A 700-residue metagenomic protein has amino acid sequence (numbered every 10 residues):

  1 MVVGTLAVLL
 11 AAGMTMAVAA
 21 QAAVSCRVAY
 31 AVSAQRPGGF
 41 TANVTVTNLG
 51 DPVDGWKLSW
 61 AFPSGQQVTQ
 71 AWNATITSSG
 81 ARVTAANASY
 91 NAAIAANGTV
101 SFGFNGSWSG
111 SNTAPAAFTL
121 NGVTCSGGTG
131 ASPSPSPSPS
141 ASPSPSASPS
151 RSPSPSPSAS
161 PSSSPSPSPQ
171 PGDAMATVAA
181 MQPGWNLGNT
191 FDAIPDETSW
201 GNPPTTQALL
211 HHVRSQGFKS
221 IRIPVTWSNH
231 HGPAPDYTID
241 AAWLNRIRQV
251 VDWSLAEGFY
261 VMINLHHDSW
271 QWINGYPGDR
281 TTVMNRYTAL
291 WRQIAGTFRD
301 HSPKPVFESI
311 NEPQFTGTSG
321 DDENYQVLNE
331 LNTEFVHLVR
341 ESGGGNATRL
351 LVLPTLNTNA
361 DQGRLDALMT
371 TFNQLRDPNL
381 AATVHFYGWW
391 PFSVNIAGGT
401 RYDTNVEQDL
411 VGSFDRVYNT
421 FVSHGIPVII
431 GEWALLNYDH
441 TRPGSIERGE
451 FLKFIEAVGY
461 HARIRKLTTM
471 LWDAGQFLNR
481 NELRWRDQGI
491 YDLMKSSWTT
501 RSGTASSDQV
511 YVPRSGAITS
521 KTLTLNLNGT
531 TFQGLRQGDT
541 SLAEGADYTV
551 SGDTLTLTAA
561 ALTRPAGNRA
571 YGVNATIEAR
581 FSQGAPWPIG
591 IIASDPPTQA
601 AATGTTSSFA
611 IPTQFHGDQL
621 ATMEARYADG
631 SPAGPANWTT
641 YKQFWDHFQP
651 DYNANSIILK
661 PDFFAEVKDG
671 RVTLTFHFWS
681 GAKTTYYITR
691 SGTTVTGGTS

Functional and structural regions predicted by a protein language model:
M1-A7, M16-A17: N-terminal export and membrane-targeting signals
G13-M14, V18-Q170, A176, S496 (+8 more regions): Extracellular low-complexity, O-glycosylation-prone Ser/Thr/Pro/Gly-rich "stalks" and linkers flanking catalytic
S89, G106, N189, V225-W227 (+5 more regions): A mature extracytoplasmic/lumenal domain signature
G172-L350, P354-Q362: Active-site mouth of glycoside hydrolases
T198, N202-P203, A289-R292, G296-R299 (+3 more regions): Extracellular glycoside hydrolase catalytic/binding regions
T441-T540, A570-T576, R580-Q583, P588 (+3 more regions): Aromatic-rich peripheral "rim/lid" segments of glycoside hydrolase catalytic domains that contact and position glycan
A579-I589, H677-Y686: Short, exposed coil/turn segments at beta-strand boundaries within extracellular/luminal domains
